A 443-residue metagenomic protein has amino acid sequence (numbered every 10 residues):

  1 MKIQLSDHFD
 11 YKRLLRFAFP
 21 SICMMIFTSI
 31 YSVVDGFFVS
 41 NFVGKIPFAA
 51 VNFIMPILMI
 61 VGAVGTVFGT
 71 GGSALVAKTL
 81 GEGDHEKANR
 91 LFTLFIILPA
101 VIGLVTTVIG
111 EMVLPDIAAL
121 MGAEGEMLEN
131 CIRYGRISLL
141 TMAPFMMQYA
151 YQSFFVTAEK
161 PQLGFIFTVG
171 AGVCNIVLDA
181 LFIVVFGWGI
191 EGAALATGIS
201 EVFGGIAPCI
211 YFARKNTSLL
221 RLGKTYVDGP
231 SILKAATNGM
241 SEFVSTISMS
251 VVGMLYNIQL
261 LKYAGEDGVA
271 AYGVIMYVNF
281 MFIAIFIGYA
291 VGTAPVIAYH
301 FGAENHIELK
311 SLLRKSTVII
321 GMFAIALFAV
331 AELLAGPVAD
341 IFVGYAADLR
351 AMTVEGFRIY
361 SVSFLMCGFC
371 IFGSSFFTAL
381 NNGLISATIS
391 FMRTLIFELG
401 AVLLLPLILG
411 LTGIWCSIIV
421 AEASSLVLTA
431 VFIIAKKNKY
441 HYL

Functional and structural regions predicted by a protein language model:
M1-A18, V76-T141, V185-M240, I297-S363 (+1 more regions): Short alpha-helical transmembrane segments in multi-pass integral membrane proteins
Y11-I30, V34, I57-V64, L140 (+7 more regions): Residue-level signal for short hydrophobic patches within transmembrane helices of multi-pass membrane transporters
R16-D35, I137, Q148, A171 (+4 more regions): Transmembrane helical elements of multi-pass membrane transporters/channels
S21, M25, F37, N41 (+17 more regions): Transmembrane alpha-helix boundary and packing residues in multipass membrane permease domains and related
S21-S29, T66, L98-T107, T141-M146 (+9 more regions): Hydrophobic alpha-helical transmembrane segments in multi-pass membrane proteins
I30-F48, A118-G125, L181-W188, S250-Y277 (+4 more regions): Helix-terminus/linker motif at the lipid-water interface of multi-pass membrane proteins
F48-V108, F145-G164, A271-A335, C367-I389: Small-residue-rich hydrophobic transmembrane alpha-helices
G69, S138-V156, F167-N175, A193-I206 (+5 more regions): Short runs within selected transmembrane alpha-helices of multi-pass transporters and secretion channels
